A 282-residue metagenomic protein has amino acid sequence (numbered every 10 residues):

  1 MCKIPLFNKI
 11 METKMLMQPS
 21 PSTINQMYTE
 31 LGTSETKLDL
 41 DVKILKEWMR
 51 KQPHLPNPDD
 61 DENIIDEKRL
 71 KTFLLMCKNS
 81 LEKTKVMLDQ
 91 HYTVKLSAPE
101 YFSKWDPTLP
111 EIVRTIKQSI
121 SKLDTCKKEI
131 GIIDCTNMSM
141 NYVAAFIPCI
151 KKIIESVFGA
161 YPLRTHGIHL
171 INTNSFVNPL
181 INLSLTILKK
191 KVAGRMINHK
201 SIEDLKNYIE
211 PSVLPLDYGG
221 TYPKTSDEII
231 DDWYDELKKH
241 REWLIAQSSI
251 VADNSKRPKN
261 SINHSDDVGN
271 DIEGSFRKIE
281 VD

Functional and structural regions predicted by a protein language model:
C2-D282: Basic, amphipathic alpha-helical/coil surface patches used to engage anionic, phosphate-bearing ligands and membranes
